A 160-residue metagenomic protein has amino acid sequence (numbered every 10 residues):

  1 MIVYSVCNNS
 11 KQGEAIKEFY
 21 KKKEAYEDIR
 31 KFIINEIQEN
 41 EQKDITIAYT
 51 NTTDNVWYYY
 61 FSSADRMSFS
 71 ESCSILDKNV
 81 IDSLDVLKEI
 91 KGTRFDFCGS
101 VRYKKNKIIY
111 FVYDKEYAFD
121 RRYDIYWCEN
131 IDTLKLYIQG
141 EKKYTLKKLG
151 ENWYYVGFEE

Functional and structural regions predicted by a protein language model:
I2-L87: N-terminal export/targeting and maturation segments
S70-E160: Extracytoplasmic electrostatic interaction patches
